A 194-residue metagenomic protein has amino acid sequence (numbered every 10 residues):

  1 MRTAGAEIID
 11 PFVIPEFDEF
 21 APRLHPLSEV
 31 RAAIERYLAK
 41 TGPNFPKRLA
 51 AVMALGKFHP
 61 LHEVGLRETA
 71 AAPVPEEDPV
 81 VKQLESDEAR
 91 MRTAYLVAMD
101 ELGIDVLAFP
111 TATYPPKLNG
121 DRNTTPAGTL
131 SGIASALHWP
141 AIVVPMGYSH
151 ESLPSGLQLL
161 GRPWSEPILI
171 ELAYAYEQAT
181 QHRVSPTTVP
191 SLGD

Functional and structural regions predicted by a protein language model:
M1-R31, E35-K40: Gly/Ser-rich, acidic/histidine-flanked active-site/gating loops
R2-A6, E35-P43, K57, D100 (+1 more regions): Sec-exported extracytoplasmic/periplasmic mature domains
E16-E19, P115-L118, H150-E151, W164-P167: Flexible loop/turn segments at secondary-structure boundaries
S28-L96, P145-P154: Short helix-loop capping/hinge segments that flank enzyme active sites or metal/cofactor-binding pockets
P79-V80, L102, T111-G132: Short, surface-exposed loop/helix-turn segments at secondary-structure junctions that function as lids/hinges flanking
A94-V97, R122-P145: Small-aliphatic-rich amphipathic alpha-helix that forms the alpha element of a beta-alpha
A136-D194: Structural helix-boundary/capping segments
